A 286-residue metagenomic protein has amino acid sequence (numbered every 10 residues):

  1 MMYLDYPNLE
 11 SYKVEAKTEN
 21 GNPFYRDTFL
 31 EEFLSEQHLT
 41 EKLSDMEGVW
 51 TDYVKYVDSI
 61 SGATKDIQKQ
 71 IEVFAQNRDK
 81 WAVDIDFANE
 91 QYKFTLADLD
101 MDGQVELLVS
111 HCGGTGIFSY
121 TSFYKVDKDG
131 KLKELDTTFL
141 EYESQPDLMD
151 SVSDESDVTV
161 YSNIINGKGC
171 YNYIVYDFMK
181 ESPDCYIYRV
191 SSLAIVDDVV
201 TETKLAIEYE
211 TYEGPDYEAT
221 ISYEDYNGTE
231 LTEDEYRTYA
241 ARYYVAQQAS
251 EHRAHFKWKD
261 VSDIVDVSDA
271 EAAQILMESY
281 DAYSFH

Functional and structural regions predicted by a protein language model:
M1-D58, Y161-H286: Acidic, small-residue rich beta-repeat scaffolds with periodic aromatic anchors
K42, V49, I60, D86-Y92 (+3 more regions): Core segments of small alpha/beta cavity-forming domains
D66-D84, E141-D150: Surface-exposed loop and turn segments in beta-propeller and other repeat-based domains that flank or scaffold
E90-L99, L148-C170: Beta-propeller blade termini
M101-H111, I165-I174: Acidic/hydrophobic-patterned starts of short beta strands in beta-sheet-rich repeat architectures
T115-S119, P183-Y186: Short, solvent-exposed loop/turn segments at conserved positions within beta-propeller repeat blades
F118-D136, L193-V196: Beta-propeller blade repeat segments, especially FG-GAP/WD-type strand-to-loop junctions in 6- to 7-bladed propeller
K133-E141, T203-I207: Beta-propeller fold detector
